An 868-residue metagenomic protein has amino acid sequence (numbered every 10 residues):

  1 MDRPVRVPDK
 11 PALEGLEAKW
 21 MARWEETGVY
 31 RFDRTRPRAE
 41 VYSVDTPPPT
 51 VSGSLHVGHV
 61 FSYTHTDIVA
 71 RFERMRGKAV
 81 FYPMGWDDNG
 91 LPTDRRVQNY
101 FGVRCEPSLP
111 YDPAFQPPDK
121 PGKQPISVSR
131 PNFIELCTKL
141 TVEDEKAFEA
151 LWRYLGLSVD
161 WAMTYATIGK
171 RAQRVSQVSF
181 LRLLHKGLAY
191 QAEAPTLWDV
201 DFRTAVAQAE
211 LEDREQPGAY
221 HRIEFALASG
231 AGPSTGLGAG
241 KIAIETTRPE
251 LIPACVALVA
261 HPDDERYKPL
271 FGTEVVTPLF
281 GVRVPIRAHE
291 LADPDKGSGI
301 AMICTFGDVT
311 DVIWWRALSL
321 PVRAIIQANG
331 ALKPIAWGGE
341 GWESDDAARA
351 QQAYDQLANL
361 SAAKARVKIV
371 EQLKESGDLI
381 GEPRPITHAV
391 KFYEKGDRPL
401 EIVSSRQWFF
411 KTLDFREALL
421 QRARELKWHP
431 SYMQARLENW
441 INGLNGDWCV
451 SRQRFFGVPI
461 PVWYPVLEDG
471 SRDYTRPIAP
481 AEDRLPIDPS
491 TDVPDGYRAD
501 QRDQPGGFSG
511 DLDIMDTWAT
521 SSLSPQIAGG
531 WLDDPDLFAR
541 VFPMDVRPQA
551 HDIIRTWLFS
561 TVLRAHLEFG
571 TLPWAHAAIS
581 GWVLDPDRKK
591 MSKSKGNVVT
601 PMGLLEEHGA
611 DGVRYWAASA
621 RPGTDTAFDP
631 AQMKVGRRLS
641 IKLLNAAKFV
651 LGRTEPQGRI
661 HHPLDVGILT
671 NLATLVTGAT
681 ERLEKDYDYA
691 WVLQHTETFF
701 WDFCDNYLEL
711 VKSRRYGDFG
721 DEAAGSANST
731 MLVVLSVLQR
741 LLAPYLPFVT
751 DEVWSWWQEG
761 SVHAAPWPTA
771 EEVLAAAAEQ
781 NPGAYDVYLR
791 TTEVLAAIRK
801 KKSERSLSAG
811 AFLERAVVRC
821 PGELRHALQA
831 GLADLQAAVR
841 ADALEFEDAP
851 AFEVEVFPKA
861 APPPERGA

Functional and structural regions predicted by a protein language model:
M1-G232, G236-D263, C304-E340, L373-L419 (+6 more regions): N-terminal, positively charged nucleic-acid-binding surface of large information/translation enzymes
V7-K10, S127, P131-L140, D295-V309 (+7 more regions): Extended, non-catalytic structural segments that build the interaction scaffolds of large macromolecular assemblies
R38-T46, I68, D119-Q124, E149-G156 (+8 more regions): Active-site-adjacent bridging/hinge elements
V41-P47, G53, M302-I303, V466-E468 (+2 more regions): Short hydrophobic beta-strand segments
G58-A70, K78, W86-D87, A172-V175 (+7 more regions): Structured ligand/cofactor/substrate-binding pocket environments in proteins
G102-P131, E340-L357, T475-R502: Charged, glycine/proline-rich intrinsically disordered loops and linkers
F202, F280, G396-D397, V466-D469 (+1 more regions): Short Cys/His-rich metal-coordination motifs, predominantly Zn2+-binding knuckles/fingers
R222, L444-A519, L523, L567-A610 (+1 more regions): Feature 926 captures the class I aminoacyl-tRNA synthetase adenylation module centered on the KMSKS loop
